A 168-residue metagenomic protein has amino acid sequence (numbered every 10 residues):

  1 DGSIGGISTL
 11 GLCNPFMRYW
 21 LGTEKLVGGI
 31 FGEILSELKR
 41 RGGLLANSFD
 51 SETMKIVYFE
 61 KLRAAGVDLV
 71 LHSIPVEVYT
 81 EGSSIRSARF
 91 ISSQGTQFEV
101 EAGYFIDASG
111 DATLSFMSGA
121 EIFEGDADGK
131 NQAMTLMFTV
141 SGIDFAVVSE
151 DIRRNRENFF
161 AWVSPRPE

Functional and structural regions predicted by a protein language model:
D1-S3, P15, F105-A108, T113: Active-site-adjacent structural elements in enzyme catalytic domains
G2-S83, Q132: Conserved N-terminal/central alpha/beta ligand/cofactor-binding core
L69-L71, D107-A108, F116: General beta-strand structural signal in soluble alpha/beta enzymes
I74, S93-G95, G119: Short beta-turn/strand-loop junction motif enriched in small, turn-promoting residues
S87-S92: Short beta-strand segments that buttress and anchor functional surface loops
Q94-Y104, A108-S109: Core beta-strand elements of the Rossmann-like FAD/NAD(P) dinucleotide-binding domain in flavoenzyme oxidoreductases
L114-E168: Rossmann-like dinucleotide-binding core of oxidoreductases
